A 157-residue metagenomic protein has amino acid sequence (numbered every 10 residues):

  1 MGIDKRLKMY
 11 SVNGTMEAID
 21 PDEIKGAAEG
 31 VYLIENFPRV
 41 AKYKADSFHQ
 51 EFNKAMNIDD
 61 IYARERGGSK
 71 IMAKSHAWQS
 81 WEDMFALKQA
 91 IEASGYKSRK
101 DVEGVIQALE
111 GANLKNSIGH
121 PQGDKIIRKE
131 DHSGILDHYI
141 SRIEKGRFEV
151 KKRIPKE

Functional and structural regions predicted by a protein language model:
M1-E157: Extracytosolic ligand-binding ectodomains
